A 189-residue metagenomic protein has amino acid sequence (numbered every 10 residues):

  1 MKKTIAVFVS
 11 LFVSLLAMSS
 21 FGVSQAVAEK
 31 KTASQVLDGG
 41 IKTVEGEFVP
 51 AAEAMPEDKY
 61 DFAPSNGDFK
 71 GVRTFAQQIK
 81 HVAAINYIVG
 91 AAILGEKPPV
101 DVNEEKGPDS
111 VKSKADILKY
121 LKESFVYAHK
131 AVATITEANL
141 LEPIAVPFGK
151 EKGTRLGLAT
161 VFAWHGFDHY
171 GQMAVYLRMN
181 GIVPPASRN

Functional and structural regions predicted by a protein language model:
M1-T4: Positively charged n-region of N-terminal signal peptides that target proteins for export
V9-S20: Bacterial N-terminal signal peptides
S24-G46: Short N-terminal segments immediately surrounding and downstream of signal-peptide cleavage
A26-A33, E96-S110: Acidic/histidine-rich, surface-exposed loop or edge segments in extracytoplasmic proteins
D38, K42-V49, D61-E105, V146-N189: Short, contiguous alpha-helical
E47, A51-A52, G90, Y127 (+1 more regions): Well-ordered alpha-helical scaffold segments within catalytic/enzyme domains
E53-F62, V132-L141, R178-P184: Surface-exposed helix-capping loop/turn segments at secondary-structure junctions
D109-A145, T154-F167: Acidic/histidine-rich alpha-helical segments that form the ligand environment of transition-metal centers
